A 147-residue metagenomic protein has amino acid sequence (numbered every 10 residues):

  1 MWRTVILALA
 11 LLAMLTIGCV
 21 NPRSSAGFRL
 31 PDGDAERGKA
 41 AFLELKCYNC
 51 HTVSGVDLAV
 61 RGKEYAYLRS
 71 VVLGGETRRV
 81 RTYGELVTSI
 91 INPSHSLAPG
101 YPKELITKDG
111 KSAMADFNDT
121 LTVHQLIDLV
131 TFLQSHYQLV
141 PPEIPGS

Functional and structural regions predicted by a protein language model:
M1-I6: Bacterial N-terminal signal peptides that target proteins for export
A13, A41-E44, K108: Processing junctions and N-termini across compartments
L15-G18: C-terminal motif of bacterial Sec signal peptides marking the signal peptidase cleavage site
V20-L43, G75-R79, S147: Electrostatic cytochrome c docking/interface patches
A35, K39, T52-H95, Y101-K103 (+1 more regions): Gly/Gly-Pro-rich "capping" loops immediately C-terminal to redox-active cysteine motifs in periplasmic/lumenal
L43-N49, S54, Q125: Short pre-active-site segment immediately N-terminal to redox-active cysteine/selenocysteine motifs in thiol-based
C47, S94-A98, Q138: Generic structural signal for secondary-structure transition and capping sites
T88, D109-S147: C-terminal capping alpha-helices of c-type cytochrome domains
